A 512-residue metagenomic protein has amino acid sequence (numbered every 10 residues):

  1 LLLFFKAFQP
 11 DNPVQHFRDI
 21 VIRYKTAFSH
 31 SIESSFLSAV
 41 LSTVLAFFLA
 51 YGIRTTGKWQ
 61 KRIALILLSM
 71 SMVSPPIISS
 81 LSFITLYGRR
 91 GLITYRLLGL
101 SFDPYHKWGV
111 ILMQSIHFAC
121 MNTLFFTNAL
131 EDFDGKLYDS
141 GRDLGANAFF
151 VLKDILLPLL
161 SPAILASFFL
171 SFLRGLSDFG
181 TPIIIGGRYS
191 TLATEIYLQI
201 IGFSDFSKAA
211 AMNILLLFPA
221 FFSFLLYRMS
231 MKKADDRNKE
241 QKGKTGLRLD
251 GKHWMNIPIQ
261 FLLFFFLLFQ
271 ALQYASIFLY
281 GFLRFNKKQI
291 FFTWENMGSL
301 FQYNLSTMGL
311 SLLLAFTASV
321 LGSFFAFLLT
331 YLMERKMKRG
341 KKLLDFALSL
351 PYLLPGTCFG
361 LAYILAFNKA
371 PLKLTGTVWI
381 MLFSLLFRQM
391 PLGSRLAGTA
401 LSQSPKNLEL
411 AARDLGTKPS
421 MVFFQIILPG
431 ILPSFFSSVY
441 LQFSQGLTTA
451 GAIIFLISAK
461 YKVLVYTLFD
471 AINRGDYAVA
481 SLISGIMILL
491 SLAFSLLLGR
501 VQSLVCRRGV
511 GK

Functional and structural regions predicted by a protein language model:
L1-D11, I22-E131, L159-G180, A211-R228 (+6 more regions): Membrane-water interface segments at the C-terminal ends of transmembrane alpha-helices in multi-pass inner-membrane
N12-V21, F292-F301: A short amphipathic helical element positioned immediately N-terminal to and/or at the very start of a transmembrane
L137, D236-R248, L408, V501-K512: Short cytosolic juxtamembrane segments of multi-pass membrane proteins
G141-R142, A412: The alpha-helix within a helix-turn-helix
F179-F203, N286-Q289, A450-Y477, V510-K512: Glycine-rich helix-loop "coupling/hinge" segments at transmembrane-helix boundaries in multipass transporters
T194-P219: Helix-loop-helix hairpin linking two adjacent transmembrane segments in secondary transporters
L225-F261: Alpha-helical transmembrane segments of integral membrane proteins
